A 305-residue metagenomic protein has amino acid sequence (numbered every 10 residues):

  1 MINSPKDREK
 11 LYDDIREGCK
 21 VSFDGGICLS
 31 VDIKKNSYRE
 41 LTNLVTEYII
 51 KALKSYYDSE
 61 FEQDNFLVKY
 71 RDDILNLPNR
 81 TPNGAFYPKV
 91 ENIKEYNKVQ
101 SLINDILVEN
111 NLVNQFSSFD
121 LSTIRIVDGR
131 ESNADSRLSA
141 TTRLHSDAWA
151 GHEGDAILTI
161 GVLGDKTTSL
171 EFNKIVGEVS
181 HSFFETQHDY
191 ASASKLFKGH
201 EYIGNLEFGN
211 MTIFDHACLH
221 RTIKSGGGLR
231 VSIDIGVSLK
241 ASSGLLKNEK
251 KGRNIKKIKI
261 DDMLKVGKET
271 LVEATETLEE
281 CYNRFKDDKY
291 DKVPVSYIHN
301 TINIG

Functional and structural regions predicted by a protein language model:
M1-N110, L271-A274, C281-G305: N-terminal auxiliary "cap/dimerization" subdomain that precedes the catalytic jelly-roll/cupin core of mononuclear
V21, N114-F116, A148-E153, G164 (+2 more regions): A general structural signal for short secondary-structure junctions and capping/turn motifs
K35, T123-R130, A148-A150, G161-T167 (+3 more regions): Short, flexible loop/turn elements at secondary-structure junctions
K94, K98-S101, S117-F119, G154 (+1 more regions): Residues forming well-ordered secondary-structure scaffolds
L107-R143, A150-H152: Short N-terminal edge-element motif at the start of the domain
L121, A156-I160, R230-S232: Broad gene-expression machinery/nucleic-acid interaction feature
R137-G204: Catalytic core of non-heme Fe(II) oxygenases with the double-stranded beta-helix
S180-G305: Conserved double-stranded beta-helix
